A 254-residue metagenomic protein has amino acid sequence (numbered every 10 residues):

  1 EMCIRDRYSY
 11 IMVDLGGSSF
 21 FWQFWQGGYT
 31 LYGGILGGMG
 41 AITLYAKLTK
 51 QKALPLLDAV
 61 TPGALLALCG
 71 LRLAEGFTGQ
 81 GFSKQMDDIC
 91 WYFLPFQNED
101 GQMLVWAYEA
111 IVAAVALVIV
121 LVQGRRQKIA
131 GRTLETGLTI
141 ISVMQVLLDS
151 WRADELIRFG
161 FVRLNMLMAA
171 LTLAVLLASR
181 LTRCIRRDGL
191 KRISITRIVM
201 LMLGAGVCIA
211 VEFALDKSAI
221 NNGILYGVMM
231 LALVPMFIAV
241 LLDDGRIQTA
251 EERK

Functional and structural regions predicted by a protein language model:
E1-M2: Positively charged, low-complexity/disordered segments
R5-K254: Hydrophobic, membrane-interfacing alpha helices
